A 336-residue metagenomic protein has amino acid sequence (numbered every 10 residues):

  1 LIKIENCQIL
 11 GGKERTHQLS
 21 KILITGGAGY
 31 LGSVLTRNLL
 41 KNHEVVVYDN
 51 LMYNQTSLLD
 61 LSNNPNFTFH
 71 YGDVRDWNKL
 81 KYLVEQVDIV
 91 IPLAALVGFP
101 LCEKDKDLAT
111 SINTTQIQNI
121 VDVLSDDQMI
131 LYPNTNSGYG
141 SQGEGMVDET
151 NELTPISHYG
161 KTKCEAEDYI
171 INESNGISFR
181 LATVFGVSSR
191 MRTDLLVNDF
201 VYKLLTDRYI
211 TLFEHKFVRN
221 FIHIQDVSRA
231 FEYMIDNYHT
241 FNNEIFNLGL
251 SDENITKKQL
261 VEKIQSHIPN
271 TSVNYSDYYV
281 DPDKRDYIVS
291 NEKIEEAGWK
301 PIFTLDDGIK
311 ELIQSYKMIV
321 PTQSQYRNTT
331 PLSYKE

Functional and structural regions predicted by a protein language model:
I4-C7, G11-I89: N-terminal Rossmann/SDR dinucleotide-binding element
T25, Y48, V90-A94, I130-N136 (+1 more regions): SDR active-site strand-loop-helix element
D76, L108, Q116-N119, G160-A166 (+1 more regions): Conserved cofactor-binding/catalytic machinery of classical short-chain dehydrogenase/reductase
P92, Q118-I156: Conserved Rossmann-fold NAD(P)-dependent oxidoreductase catalytic core, especially the SDR/UDP-sugar
F99-P100, Y132-M146, H158-C164, V184-S188: Conserved catalytic-site region of short-chain dehydrogenase/reductase
F99-Q116, D148-P155: Short alpha-helical oligomerization interface
I156, D168-R219, I224-I235, E262-Q265: NAD(P)-dependent short-chain dehydrogenase/reductase
D207-R208, L212-E336: C-terminal substrate-binding subdomain of Rossmann-fold SDR/epimerase-dehydratase oxidoreductases
